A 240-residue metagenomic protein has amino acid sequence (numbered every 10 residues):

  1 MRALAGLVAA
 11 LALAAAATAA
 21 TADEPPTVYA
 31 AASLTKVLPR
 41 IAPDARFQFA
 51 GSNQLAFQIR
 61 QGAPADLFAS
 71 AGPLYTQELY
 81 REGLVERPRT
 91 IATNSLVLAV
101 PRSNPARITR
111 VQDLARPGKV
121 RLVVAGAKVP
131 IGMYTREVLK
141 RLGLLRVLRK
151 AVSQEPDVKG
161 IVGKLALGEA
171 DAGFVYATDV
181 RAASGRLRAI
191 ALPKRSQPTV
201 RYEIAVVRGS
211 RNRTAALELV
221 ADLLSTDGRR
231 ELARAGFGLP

Functional and structural regions predicted by a protein language model:
A5-A16: Bacterial N-terminal signal peptides
A19-A42, R46-Q48, N53-P64, S70-P73 (+2 more regions): Exported/periplasmic ABC-transporter solute-binding proteins
